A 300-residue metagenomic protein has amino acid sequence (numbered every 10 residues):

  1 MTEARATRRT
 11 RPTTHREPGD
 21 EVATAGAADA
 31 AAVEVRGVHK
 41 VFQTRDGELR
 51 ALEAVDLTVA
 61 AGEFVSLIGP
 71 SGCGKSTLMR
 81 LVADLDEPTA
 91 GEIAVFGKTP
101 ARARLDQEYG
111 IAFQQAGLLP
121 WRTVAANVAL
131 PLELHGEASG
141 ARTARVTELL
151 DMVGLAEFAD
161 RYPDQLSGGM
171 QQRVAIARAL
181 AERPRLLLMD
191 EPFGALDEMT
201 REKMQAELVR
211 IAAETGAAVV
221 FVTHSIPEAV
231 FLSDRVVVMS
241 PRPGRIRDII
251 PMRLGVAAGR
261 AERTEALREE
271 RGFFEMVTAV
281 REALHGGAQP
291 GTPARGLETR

Functional and structural regions predicted by a protein language model:
I68-P70: The feature captures the beta-strand-to-loop junction immediately N-terminal to the Walker
A83: Helix-to-loop junction immediately C-terminal to a conserved catalytic motif
G91-A101, R145: Conserved ABC transporter NBD signature motif
R122-L130: Short coil-to-helix segment of the ABC ATPase nucleotide-binding domain corresponding to the Q-loop/switch region
E133, G140-F158, R210: Conserved ABC ATPase "signature" region
R161-D164, E182: Conserved signature/switch motifs of ABC ATPase nucleotide-binding domains
I176: Hydrophobic anchor residue at the start of the ABC signature
L187-D190: Catalytic Walker B motif of ABC-type/P-loop ATPase nucleotide-binding domains
